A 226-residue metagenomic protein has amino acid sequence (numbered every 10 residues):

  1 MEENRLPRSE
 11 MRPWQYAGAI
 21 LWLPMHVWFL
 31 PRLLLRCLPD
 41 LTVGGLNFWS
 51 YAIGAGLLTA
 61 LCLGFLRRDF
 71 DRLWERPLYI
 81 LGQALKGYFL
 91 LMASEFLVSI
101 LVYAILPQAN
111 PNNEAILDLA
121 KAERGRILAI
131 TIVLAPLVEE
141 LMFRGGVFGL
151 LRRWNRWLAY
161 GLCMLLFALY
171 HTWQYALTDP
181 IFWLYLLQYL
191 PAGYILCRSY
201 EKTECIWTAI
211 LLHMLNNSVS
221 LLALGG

Functional and structural regions predicted by a protein language model:
M1, R5-A17, H26-V27, P31-L34 (+6 more regions): Gram-positive cell-envelope targeting signals
E2-P24, V43-Y51, R67-I100, R152-L158: Interfacial transmembrane-helix boundary/kink motif in multi-pass membrane proteins
W14-R67, N112-E114, R126: Alpha-helical transmembrane segments in multi-pass membrane proteins
W22, H26-P31, G54-T59, L90-S99 (+4 more regions): Alpha-helical transmembrane segments of multipass membrane proteins
L35-G45, L106-P111, F148-G161: Membrane interface segments of multi-pass transport proteins and intramembrane proteases
P39-V43, R67-A135, T178: Juxtamembrane helix-loop-helix connectors linking adjacent transmembrane helices in multi-pass membrane enzymes
L63-D71, V138-R144: Internal transmembrane alpha-helix with an interfacial aromatic "cap," most often the third helix
F96, I100, A104, R124-G226: Transmembrane helix-loop-helix hairpins at the membrane interface of multi-pass integral membrane proteins
